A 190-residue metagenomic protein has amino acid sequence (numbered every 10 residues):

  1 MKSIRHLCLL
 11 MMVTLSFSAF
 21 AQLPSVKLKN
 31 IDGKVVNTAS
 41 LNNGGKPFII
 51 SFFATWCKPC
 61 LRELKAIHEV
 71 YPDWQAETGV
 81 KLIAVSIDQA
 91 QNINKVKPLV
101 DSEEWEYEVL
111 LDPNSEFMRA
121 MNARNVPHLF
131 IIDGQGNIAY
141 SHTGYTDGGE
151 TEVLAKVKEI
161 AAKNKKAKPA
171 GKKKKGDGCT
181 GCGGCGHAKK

Functional and structural regions predicted by a protein language model:
M1-C8: Bacterial N-terminal signal peptides that target proteins for export
C8-S18: Bacterial N-terminal signal peptides
A19-Q22, K34: Boundary of Sec targeting at the N-terminus
K27-P47: A short beta-strand-turn-helix
S40-L61: Short active-site neighborhood of thiol/selenol oxidoreductases, capturing the structured segment around
R62-S102, N114-R119: Structural microenvironment flanking redox-active thiols in thiol-disulfide oxidoreductases
L99-G134: Short, internal strand/loop/helix patches that form the active-site neighborhood or redox-interaction surface
I131-K190: Thiol-/selenol-based redox modules, centered on thioredoxin-like and closely related oxidoreductase domains
